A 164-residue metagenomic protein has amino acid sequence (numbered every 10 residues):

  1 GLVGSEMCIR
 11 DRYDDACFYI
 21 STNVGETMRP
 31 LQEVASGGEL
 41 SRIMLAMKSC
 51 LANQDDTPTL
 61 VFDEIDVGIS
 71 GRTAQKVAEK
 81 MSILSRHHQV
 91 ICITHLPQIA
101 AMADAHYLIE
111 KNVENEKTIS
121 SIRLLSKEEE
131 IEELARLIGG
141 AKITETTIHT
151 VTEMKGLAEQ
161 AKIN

Functional and structural regions predicted by a protein language model:
G1-I9: Single conserved hydrophobic/aromatic residue that forms the stacking wall/gate of nucleotide- or nucleobase-binding
R10-D14: Small/polar, glycine/serine/threonine/aspartate-rich low-complexity segments that form flexible
A16, R72-N164: C-terminal lobe/lid and adjacent interdomain/linker elements of RecA-like ASCE P-loop ATPase modules
F18, T22-V24, G38-L60: GG-anchored amphipathic helix commonly corresponding to the ABC/SMC/Rad50 NBD signature/C-loop
M28-A35: Short pre-catalytic strand/loop immediately N-terminal to key active-site residues, enriched for Gly-Thr
S49-N53, G71, I83: Conserved helix-loop functional segments at active or binding sites
Q54-D55, V67-Q75: Conserved D-loop-proximal element of ABC-family nucleotide-binding domains
D63-E64: Walker B catalytic acidic pair
